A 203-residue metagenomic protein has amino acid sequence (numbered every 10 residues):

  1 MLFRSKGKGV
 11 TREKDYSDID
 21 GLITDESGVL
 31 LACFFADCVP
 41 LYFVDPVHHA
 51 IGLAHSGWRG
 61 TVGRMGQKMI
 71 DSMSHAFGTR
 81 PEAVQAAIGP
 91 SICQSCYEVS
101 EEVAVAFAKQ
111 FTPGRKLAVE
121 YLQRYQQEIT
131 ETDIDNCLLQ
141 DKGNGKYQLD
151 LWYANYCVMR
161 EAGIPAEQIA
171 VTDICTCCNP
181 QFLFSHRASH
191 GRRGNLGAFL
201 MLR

Functional and structural regions predicted by a protein language model:
M1-R203: Active-site microenvironment for binding and transforming phosphate-containing groups
